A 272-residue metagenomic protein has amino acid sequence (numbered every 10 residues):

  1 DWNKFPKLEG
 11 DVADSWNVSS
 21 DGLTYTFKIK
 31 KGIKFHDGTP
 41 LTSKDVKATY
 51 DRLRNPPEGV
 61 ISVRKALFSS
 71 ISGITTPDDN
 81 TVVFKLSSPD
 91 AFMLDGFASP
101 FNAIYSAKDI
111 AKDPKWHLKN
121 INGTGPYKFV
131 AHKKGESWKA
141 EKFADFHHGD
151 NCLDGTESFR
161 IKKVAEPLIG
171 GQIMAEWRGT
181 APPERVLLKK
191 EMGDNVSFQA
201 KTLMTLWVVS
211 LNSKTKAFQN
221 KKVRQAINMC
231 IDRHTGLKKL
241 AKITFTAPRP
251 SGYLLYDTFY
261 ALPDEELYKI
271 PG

Functional and structural regions predicted by a protein language model:
D1-S20, D51, N122: N-terminal lobe/hinge region of extracytoplasmic solute-binding protein
W2-K4, F97-N151, K162: Gly/Pro-rich hinge or "lid" segments in bacterial periplasmic/extracellular proteins
N17, D21, T26-K28, V63-D109: Surface-exposed binding/hinge segments that line and control ligand-binding clefts or catalytic entry sites
K34, D51-E58, P89, D145 (+7 more regions): Sec-exported extracytoplasmic/periplasmic mature domains
G73-T75, V130-E141, E157-T215, H234: Extracellular/periplasmic solute-recognition and catalytic clefts
F84, H148-F159: A local structural motif
A247-G272: Structural transition elements
